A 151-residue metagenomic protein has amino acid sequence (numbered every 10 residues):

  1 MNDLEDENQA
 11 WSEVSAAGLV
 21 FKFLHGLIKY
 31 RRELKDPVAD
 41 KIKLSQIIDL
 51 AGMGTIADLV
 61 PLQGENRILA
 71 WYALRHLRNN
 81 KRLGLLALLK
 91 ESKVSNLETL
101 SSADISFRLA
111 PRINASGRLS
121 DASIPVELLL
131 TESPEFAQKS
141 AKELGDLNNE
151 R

Functional and structural regions predicted by a protein language model:
M1-L19, D40-S45: Hydrophobic, small-residue-rich alpha-helical packing segments that form membrane-like cores
K29-R151: Hydrophobic helix-and-loop "lid/oligomerization" segment in the mid-to-C-terminal part of catalytic domains
